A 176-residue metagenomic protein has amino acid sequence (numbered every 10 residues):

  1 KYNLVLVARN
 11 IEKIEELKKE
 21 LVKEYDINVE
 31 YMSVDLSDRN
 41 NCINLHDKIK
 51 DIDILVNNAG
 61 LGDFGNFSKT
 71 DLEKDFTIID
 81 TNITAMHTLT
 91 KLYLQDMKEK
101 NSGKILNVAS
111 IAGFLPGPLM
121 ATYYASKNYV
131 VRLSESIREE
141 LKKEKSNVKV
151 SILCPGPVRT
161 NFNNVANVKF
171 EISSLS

Functional and structural regions predicted by a protein language model:
Y2-E16: Conserved glycine-rich Rossmann-like NAD(P)H-binding loop of the short-chain dehydrogenase/reductase
I11-E12, M32-N44, L72: The beta1-alpha1 cofactor-binding region of Rossmann-like NAD(H)/NADP(H)-dependent oxidoreductases
N58-D63: Conserved NAD(P)H cofactor-binding loop of Rossmann-fold oxidoreductase domains
N66-S68, K74-I79: Substrate-binding pocket helix/loop in short-chain dehydrogenase/reductase
T90, S126: Active-site helix of classical SDR
S110: Residue(s) in the substrate-gating loop at a strand-loop-helix junction that position the organic substrate next
E139-S176: SDR active-site lid
